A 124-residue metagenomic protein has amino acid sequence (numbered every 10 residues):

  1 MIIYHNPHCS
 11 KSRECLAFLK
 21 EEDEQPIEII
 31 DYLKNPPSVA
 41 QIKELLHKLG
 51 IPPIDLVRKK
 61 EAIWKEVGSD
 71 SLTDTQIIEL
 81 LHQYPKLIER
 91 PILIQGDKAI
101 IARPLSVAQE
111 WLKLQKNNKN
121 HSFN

Functional and structural regions predicted by a protein language model:
M1-E21, P26-Y32: Local sequence-structure signature of Cys/Sec-based thiol-disulfide redox active-site neighborhoods
K34-N124: Thiol/selenol-based redox catalytic cores and closely related redox-interacting motifs
